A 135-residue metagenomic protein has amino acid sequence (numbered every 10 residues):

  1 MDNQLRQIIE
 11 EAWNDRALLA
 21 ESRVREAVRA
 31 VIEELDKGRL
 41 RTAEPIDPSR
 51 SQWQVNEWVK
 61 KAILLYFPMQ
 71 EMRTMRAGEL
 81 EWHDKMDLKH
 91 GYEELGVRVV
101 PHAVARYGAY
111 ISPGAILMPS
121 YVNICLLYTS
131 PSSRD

Functional and structural regions predicted by a protein language model:
M1-V97: Terminal amphipathic alpha-helical/low-complexity segments used for targeting or macromolecular assembly
P45-P48, P68, P101, S112-P113 (+2 more regions): Proline-rich intrinsically disordered, low-complexity coils
L80-C125: Glycine-rich active-site/cofactor-binding loop and its immediate structural neighborhood
Y128-D135: Conserved small/polar residues in nucleotide/adenosyl-binding loops
